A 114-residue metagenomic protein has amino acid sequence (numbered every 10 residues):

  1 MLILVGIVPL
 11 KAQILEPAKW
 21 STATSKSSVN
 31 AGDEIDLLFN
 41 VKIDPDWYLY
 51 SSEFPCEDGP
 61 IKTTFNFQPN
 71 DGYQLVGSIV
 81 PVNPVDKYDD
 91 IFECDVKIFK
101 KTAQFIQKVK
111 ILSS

Functional and structural regions predicted by a protein language model:
M1-G6: Bacterial N-terminal signal peptides
L10-S114: Extracellular/lumen-exposed scaffold segments
